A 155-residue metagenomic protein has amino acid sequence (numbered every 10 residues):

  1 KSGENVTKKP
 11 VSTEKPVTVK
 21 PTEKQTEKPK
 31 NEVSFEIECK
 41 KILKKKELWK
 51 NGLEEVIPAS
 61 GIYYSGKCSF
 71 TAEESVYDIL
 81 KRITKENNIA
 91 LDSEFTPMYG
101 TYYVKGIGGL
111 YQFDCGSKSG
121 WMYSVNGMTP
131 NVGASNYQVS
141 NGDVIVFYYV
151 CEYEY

Functional and structural regions predicted by a protein language model:
K1-Y155: Ubiquitin-like/PB1-type beta-grasp interaction modules and other compact soluble beta-rich domains
